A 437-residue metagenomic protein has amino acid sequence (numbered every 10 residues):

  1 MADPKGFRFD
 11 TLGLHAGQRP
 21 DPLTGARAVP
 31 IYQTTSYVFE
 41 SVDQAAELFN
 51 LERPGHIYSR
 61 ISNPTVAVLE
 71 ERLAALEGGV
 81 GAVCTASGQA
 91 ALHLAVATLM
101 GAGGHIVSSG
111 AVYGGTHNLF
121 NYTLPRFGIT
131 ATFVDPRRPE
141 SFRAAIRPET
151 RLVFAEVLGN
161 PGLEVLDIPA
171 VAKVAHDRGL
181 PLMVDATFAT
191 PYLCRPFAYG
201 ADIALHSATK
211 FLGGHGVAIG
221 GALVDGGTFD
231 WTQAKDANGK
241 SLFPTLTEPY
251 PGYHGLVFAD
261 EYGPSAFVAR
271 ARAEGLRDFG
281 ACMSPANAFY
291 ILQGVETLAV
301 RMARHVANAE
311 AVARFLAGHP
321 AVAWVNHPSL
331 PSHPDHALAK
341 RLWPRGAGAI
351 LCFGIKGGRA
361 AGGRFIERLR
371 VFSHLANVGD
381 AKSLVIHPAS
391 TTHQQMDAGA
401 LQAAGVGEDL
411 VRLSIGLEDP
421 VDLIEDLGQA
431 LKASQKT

Functional and structural regions predicted by a protein language model:
M1-R53, T437: N-terminal glycine-rich, Lys/His-bearing helix-loop that initiates the first secondary-structure elements of many
A2, G103, N121-Y122, T130 (+5 more regions): PLP-dependent enzyme catalytic core of the Aspartate aminotransferase-like
A2-P4, G13-H15, R19-P22, A82-G318: Conserved PLP-enzyme active-site core in the AAT-like
S36, S41-H93, G115-T123: Conserved N-terminal alpha-helix of the aminotransferase class I/II PLP-enzyme fold
L152, P181, I203, W324 (+2 more regions): Structural preference for beta-strand elements that scaffold enzyme active sites
V153, G221-L223, V325, L351 (+1 more regions): Well-ordered beta-strand positions enriched in small/hydrophobic/aromatic, beta-favoring residues
V224, C352-G354, S414-G416: Short hydrophobic/aromatic beta-strand micro-patches that form the beta-sheet surface supporting nucleotide- or nucleic
F279-C282, N287-A288, Q293, T297 (+4 more regions): Conserved small-domain helix->loop->beta segment predominantly found in fold-type I
